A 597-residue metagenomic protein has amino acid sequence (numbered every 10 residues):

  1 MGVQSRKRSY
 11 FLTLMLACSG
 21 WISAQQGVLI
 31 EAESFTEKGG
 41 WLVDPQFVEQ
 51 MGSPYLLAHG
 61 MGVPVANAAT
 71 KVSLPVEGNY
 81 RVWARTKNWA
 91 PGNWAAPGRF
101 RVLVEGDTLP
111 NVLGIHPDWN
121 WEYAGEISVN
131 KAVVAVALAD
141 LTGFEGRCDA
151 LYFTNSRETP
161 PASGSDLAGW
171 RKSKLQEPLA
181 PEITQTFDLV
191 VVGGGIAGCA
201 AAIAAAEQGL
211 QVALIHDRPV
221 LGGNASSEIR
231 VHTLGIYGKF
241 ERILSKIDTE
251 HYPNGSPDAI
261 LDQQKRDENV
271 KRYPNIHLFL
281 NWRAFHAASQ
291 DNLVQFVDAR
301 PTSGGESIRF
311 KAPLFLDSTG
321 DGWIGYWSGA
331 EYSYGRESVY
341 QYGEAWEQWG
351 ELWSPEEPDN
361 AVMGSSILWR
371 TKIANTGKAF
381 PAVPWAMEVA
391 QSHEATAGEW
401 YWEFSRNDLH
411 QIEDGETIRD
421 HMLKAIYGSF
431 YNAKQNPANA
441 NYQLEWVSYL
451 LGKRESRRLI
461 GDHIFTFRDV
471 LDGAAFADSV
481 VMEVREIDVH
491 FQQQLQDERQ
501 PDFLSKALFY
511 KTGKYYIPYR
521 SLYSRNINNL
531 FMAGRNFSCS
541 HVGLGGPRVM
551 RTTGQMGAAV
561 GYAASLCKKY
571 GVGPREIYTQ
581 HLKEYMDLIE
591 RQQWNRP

Functional and structural regions predicted by a protein language model:
M1-Q25: Bacterial Sec-dependent N-terminal signal peptides
Q25-E182: Extracytoplasmic
Q176-I183, N224, F285, L293-F296 (+1 more regions): Flavin (FAD/FMN)-binding glycine-rich loop and adjacent Rossmann-like elements that form
I183-G195: Beta1/beta-strand and adjacent pyrophosphate-binding region of the FAD-binding site in flavoprotein oxidoreductases
G198: N-terminal Rossmann-fold NAD(P) dinucleotide-binding loop
A205: Aromatic pocket-lining residues of Rossmann-like dinucleotide-binding sites
L210-Q211, H216-A288, S333, A361-W369: Conserved N-terminal/central alpha/beta ligand/cofactor-binding core
